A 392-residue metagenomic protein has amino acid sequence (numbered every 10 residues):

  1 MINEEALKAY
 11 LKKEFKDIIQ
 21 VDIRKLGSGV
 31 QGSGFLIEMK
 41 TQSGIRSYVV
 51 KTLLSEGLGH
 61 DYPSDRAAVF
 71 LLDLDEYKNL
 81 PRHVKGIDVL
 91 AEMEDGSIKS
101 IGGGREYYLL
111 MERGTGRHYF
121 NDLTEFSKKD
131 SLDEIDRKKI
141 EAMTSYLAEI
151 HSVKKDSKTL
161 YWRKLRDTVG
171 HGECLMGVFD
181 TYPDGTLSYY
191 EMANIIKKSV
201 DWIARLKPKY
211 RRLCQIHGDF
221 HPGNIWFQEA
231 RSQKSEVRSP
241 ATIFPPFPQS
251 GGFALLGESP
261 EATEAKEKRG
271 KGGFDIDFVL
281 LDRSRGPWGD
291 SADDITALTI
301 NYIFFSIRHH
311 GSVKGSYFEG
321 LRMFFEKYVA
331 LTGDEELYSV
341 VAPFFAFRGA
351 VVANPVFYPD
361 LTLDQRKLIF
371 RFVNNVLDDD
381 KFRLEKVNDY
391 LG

Functional and structural regions predicted by a protein language model:
M1-V30, L36-S47, G57, D61-V69 (+5 more regions): Regulatory N- and C-terminal appendages and interdomain linkers associated with kinase/kinase-like NTP transferase
L26-K40, G44-I45, V49, I150 (+2 more regions): Active-site acidic catalytic loop and adjacent metal/ATP-binding pocket of ATP-dependent phosphoryl transfer enzymes
S33, K40, S47-T168: Conserved ATP-binding subdomain of kinase catalytic cores across diverse folds
S55-E56, R113-L132, L175-D184, F304-F305 (+1 more regions): A glycine-centered beta->alpha junction motif in the catalytic cores of kinase/phosphotransferase enzymes
Y107, E112-G114, A148, K155 (+2 more regions): Active-site catalytic-loop/activation-segment of kinase and kinase-like phosphoryl-transfer enzymes
E229-D275: Intrinsic disorder/low-complexity segments
R285-T332, A346-L363: Active-site activation/catalytic loop segments of kinase-like enzymes and analogous catalytic loops in related
G333-F345: All-alpha amphipathic helical-bundle segments outside canonical DNA-binding/catalytic cores that form hydrophobic
